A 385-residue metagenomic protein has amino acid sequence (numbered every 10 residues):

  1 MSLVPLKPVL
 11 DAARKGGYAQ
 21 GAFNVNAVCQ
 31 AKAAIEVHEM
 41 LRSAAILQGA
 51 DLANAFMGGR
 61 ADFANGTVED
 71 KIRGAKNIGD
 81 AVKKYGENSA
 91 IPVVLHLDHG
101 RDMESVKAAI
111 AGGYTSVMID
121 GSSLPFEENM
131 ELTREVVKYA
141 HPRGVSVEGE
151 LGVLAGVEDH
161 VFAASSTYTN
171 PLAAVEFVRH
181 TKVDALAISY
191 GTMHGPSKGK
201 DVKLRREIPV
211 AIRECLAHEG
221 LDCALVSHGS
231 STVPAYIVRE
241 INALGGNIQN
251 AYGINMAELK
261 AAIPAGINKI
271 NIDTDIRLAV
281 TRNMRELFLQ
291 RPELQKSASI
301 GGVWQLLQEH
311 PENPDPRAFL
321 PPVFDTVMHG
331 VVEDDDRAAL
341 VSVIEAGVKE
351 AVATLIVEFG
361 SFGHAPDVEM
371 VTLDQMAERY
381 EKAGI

Functional and structural regions predicted by a protein language model:
M1, Y18-N26, A339, V343: A short N-terminal beta->alpha junction/helix N-cap motif
V4-K15, V28-A90, G100-A224, A235-E240 (+3 more regions): Alpha/beta enzyme core
G17, Q295, G302-I385: C-terminal extensions of enzymes
Q20-N24, V94-H96, M118, L225-S227 (+2 more regions): Short catalytic-loop micro-motif centered on adjacent basic/acidic residues
V25-C29, A50-D51, E369-Q375: Short secondary-structure junction/hinge motifs that connect adjacent elements
M57-F63, E131-K138, K198, I263 (+2 more regions): C-terminal helical cap(s) of enzyme catalytic domains, especially alpha/beta-barrels
D70, L204, N250-I254, I272 (+2 more regions): Short amphipathic alpha-helical interaction segments
C215-S227, T232-G330: Catalytic-face loop-and-helix region of soluble metabolic enzyme cores
